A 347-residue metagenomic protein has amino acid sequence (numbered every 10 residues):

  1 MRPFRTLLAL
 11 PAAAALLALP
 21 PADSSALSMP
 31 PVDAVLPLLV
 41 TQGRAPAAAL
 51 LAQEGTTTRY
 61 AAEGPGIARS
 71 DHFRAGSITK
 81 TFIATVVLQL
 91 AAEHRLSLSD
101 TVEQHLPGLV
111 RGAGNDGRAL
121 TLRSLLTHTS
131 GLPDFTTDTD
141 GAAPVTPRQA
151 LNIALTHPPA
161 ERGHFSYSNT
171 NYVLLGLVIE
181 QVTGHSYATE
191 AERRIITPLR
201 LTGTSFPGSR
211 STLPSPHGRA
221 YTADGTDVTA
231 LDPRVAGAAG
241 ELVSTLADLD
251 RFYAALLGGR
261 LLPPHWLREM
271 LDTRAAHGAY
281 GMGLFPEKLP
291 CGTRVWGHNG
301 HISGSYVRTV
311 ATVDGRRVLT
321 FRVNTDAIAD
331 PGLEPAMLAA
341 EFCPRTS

Functional and structural regions predicted by a protein language model:
M1-A26: Secretory targeting and sorting signals
R2-P3, D23-A61, A230-S347: Catalytic loop of the DD-peptidase/beta-lactamase superfamily, centered on the K-T-G motif and neighboring
L17-L19, S25-A26, L51-E63, L151-R162: Short, intrinsically disordered, charge-balanced linker/junction segments flanking boundaries in proteins
L36-V40, L51-Q53, A75-R95, T101 (+4 more regions): Primarily hydrophobic membrane-targeting regions of prokaryotic envelope proteins
G43-P46, P65-S124, P159-S168, G237: Short active-site loop at a secondary-structure junction that contains or immediately precedes the catalytic residue(s)
A49-L51, Y60, R74, S124-T127 (+5 more regions): Structural recognition of the beta-strand scaffold that forms the well-ordered cores of secreted hydrolase catalytic
T58, A113-V295, N299: Short, surface-exposed loop or secondary-structure junction motifs that flank catalytic or metal-binding residues
